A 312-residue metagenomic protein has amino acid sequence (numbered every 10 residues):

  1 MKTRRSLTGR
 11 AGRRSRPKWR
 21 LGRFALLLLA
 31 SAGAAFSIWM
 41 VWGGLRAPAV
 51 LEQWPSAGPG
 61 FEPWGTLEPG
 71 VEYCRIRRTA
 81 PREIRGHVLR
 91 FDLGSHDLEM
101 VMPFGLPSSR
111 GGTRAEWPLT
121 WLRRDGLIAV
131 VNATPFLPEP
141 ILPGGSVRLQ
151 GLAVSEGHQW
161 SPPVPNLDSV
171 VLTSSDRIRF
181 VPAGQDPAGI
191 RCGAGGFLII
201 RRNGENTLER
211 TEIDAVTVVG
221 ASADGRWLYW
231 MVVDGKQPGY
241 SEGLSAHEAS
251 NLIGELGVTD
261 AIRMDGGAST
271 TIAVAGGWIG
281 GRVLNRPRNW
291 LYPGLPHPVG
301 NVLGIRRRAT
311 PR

Functional and structural regions predicted by a protein language model:
M1-L21: N-terminal Lys/Arg-rich, disordered targeting/topogenic segments
R20-P162: Zymogen propeptides
P103-S108, G184-A188, V232-Q237: Short, solvent-exposed aromatic-acidic interface loops
S109-T113, A188-G193, G239-L244: A short, polar/proline- and glycine-enriched secondary-structure boundary/capping micro-motif
I128-N132, V170-V171, R179, G220 (+3 more regions): Structural recognition of the beta-strand scaffold that forms the well-ordered cores of secreted hydrolase catalytic
F136-E212: Active-site-adjacent helix-turn-beta-strand microarchitecture at beta-sheet edges that either contains or buttresses
I141-V164, E205-A221, W227-D260, S269-R312: Conserved, well-ordered active-site substructure
